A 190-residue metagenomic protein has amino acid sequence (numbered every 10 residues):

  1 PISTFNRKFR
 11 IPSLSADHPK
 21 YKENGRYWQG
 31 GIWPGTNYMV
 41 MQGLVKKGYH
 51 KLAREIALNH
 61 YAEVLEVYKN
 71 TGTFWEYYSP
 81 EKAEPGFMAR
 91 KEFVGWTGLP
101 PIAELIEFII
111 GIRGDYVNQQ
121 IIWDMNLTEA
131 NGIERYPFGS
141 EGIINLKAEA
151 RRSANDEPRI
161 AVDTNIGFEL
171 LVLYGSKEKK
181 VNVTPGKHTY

Functional and structural regions predicted by a protein language model:
P1-I2, G48-E63, V117, D124-N126: Extended, well-ordered alpha-helical scaffold segments
P1-I32, E66-P85, E104-I106, I110 (+2 more regions): Extended glycan-interaction surfaces of carbohydrate-active proteins
K20-N37, Q42-K46, E84-G98: Solvent-exposed loop and edge beta-strand segments that line ligand/cofactor-binding and catalytic clefts
Y38-H50, E104-R113: Well-ordered alpha-helical scaffold segments within catalytic/enzyme domains
H50-L99: C-terminal catalytic domain of Rieske-type non-heme iron oxygenases
K91-G139: Catalytic cores of secreted or luminal carbohydrate-active enzymes
E129-G175: Carbohydrate-binding surface patches
L170-V172, K179-Y190: C-terminal beta-strand-rich structural cap/linker in extracellular carbohydrate-active enzymes
